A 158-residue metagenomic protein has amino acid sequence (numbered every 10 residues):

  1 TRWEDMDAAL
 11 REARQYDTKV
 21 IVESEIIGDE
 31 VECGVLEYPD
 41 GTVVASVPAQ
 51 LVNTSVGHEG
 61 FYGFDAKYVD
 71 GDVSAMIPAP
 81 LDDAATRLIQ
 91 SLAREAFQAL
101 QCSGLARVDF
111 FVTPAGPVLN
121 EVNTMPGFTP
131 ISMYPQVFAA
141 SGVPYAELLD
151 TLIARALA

Functional and structural regions predicted by a protein language model:
T1-D29, P39-D40: Active-site nucleotide/adenylate-binding loops and adjacent lid/helix of ATP-dependent enzymes
D7, E12-K19, Y68-T113: A long amphipathic alpha-helix within ATP-dependent nucleotide-binding catalytic cores
S24, G34-V35, F97-P130, F138: Conserved metal-phosphate-binding beta-hairpin within the catalytic cores of diverse ATP-dependent phosphoryl-transfer
I26-L92: Oxyanion-binding "anion nests"
H58-F61, T129-V137: A short, polar/charged loop-to-alpha-helix boundary motif
Y134-V143, E147: Catalytic phosphate/nucleotide-handling subdomain of diverse soluble enzymes
L149-A158: Cysteine/selenocysteine-centered motifs that mediate thiol-based redox chemistry or coordinate metal-sulfur cofactors
